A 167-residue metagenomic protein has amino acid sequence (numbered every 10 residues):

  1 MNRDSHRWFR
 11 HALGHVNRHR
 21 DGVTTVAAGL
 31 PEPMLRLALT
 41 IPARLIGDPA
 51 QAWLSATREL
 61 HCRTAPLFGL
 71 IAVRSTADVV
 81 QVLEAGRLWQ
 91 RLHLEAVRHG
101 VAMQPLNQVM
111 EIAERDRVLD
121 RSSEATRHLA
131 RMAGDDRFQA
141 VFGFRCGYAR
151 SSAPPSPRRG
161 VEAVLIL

Functional and structural regions predicted by a protein language model:
M1-L167: Acidic, surface-exposed loops and disordered segments
